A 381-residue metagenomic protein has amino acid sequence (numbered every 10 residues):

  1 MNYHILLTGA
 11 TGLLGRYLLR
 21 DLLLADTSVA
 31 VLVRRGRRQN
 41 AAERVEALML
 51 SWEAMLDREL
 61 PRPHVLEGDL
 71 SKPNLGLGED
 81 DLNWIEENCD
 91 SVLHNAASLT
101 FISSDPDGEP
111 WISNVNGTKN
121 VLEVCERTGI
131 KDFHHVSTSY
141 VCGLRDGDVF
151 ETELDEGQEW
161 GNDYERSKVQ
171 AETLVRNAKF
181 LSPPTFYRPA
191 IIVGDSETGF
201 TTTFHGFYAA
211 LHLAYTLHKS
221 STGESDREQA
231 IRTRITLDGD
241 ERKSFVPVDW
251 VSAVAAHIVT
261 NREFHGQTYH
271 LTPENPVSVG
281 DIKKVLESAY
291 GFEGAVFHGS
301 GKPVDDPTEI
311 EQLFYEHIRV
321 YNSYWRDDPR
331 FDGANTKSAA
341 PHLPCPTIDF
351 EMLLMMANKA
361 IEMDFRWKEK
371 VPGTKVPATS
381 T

Functional and structural regions predicted by a protein language model:
M1-S91, N95-S98, S380-T381: N-terminal Rossmann/SDR dinucleotide-binding element
D21, A30-V33, R330-T381: Amphipathic terminal alpha-helices
S91-A96, I102-G108, I112, N116-R166 (+2 more regions): Conserved Rossmann-fold NAD(P)-dependent oxidoreductase catalytic core, especially the SDR/UDP-sugar
E159-D195: Active-site Tyr-X1-5-Lys
G194-F204, Y215, Q229-A230, I235-V246: Glycine-rich "substrate-gating" loop/helix at the edge of Rossmann-like oxidoreductase active sites
D195-F207, I258-T268: Glycine/proline-rich active-site loop of Rossmann-fold NAD(P)-dependent oxidoreductases
L217-D238, G301-P344, A378-T381: A hydrophobic C-terminal alpha-helical subdomain
V254-V320, A360, D364-S380: Mid/C-terminal beta-alpha module of Rossmann-like enzyme folds, strongest in SDR-family dehydrogenases/epimerases
